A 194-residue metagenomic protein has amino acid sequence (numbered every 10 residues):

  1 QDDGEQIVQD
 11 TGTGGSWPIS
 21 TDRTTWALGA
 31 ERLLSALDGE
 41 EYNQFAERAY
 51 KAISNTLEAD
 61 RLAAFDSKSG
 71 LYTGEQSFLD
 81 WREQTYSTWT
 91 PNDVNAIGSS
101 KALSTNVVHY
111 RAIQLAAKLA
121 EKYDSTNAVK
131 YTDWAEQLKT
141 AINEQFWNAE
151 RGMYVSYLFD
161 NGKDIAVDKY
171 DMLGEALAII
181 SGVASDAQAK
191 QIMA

Functional and structural regions predicted by a protein language model:
Q1-R82, S87, A102-Y110: Aromatic-rich carbohydrate-recognition surfaces in CAZymes
L62-T73, G98-A102, V108-A194: Catalytic cores of carbohydrate-active enzymes
T88-T90, D164-I165: Short hydrophobic/aromatic-rich motifs at helix boundaries and adjacent loops
W89-I97: Short glycine/proline-rich turn/loop motifs
